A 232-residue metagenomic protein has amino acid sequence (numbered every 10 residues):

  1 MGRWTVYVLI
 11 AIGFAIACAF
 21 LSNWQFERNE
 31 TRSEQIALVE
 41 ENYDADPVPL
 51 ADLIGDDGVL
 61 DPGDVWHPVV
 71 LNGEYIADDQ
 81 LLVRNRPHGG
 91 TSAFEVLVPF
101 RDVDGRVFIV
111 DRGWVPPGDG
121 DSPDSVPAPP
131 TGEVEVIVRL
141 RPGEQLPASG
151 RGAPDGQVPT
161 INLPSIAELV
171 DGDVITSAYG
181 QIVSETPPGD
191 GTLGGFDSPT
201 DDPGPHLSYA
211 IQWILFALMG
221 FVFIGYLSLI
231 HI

Functional and structural regions predicted by a protein language model:
M1-I54, D64-V107, R112-I230: Surface-exposed, charge/polar-rich loops and edge strands
D56-G58: Intrinsically disordered, low-complexity coil segments
